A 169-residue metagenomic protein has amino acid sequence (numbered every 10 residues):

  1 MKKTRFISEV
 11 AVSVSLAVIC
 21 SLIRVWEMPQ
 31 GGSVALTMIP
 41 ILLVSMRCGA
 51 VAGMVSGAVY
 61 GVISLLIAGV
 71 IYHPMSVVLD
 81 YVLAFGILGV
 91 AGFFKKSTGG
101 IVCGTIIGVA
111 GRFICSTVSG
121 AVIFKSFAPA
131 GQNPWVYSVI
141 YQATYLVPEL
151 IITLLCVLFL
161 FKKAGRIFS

Functional and structural regions predicted by a protein language model:
M1-M46, V51-V55, V62: Hydrophobic transmembrane alpha-helices
M1-V14, V102-C103, P134-S169: Alpha-helical transmembrane segments and their cytosolic interface
R5-I19, S76-A121: Short helix-perturbing small/polar motifs within transmembrane alpha-helices
I7-V12, I39, A50, M54-A58 (+6 more regions): Hydrophobic alpha-helical transmembrane segments
A17, S21, S116, G120-A128 (+3 more regions): Juxtamembrane/transmembrane-helix interface segments of polytopic membrane transporters
C20-V34, V59-F93, F124-P129, Y137: Interfacial aromatic-anchored transmembrane helix boundaries in multi-pass membrane proteins
M46-C48, V90-K96, F159-G165: Structural signal for the C-terminal ends of transmembrane alpha-helices and the immediately following loop
